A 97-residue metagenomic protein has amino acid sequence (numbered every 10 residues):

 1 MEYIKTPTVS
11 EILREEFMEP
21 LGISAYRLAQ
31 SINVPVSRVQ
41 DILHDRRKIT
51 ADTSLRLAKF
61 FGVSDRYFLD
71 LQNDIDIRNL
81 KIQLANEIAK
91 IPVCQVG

Functional and structural regions predicted by a protein language model:
M1-I23, D70: A short, Lys/Arg-rich alpha-helix, primarily the initiator
M18, A29, A58: The alpha-helix within a helix-turn-helix
G22-D41: Short alpha-helical DNA-recognition segment
D41-H44, D70: Base-recognition residues in the alpha-helical recognition helix of bacterial helix-turn-helix
R46-K59: Short, basic-rich loop-to-helix N-cap that marks the start of a DNA-contacting helix
K59-D74: K/E-rich alpha-helical interaction surfaces of small helical-bundle regulatory domains
D70-G97: Short, charged recognition helix plus adjacent turn of helix-turn-helix-like nucleic-acid-binding domains
